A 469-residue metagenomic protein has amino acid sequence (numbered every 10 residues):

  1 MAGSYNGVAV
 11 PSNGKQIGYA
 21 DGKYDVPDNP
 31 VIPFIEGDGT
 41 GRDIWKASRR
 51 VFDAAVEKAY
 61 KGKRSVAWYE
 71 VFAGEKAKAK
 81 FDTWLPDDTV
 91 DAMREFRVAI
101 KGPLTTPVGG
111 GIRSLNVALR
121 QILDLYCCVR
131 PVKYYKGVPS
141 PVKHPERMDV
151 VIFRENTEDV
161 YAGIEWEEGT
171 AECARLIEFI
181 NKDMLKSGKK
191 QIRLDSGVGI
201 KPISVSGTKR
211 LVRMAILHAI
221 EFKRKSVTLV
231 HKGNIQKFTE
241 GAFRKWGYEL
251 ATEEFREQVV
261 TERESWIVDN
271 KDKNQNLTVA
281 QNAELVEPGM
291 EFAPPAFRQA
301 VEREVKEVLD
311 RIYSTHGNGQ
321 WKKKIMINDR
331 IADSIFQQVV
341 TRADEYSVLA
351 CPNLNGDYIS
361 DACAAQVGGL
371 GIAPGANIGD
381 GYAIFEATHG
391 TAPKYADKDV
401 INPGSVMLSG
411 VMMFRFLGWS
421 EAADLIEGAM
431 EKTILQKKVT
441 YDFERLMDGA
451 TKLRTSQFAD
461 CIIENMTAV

Functional and structural regions predicted by a protein language model:
G3, G7-R64: N-terminal phosphate-binding or glycine-rich loops at protein starts, especially the Walker A/P-loop of NTPases
G3-S12, Q16-I17, E75-K78, Q337-K438: Glycine-rich phosphate/nucleotide-binding loop
P27-D28, P33-I35, G39-R49, F179-D183 (+1 more regions): Glycine-rich phosphate/diphosphate-binding loop of Rossmann-like nucleotide-binding domains
D38-G41, R97, F153, A215 (+4 more regions): Buried hydrophobic positions in well-ordered alpha/beta secondary-structure cores of metabolic enzymes
D53, E57, K61, E95-V98 (+10 more regions): Generic secondary-structure signature for well-ordered alpha-helical cores
K61-L85: N-terminal beta-loop-helix "entrance" segment that forms/cooperates in small-molecule cofactor or anionic ligand
K76-S187, G197-V198, L354-Y358: N-terminal glycine-rich phosphate/adenylate-binding segment common to multiple enzyme folds
A92-T106, V259, L277-Y382: Glycine-rich phosphate-binding loop
